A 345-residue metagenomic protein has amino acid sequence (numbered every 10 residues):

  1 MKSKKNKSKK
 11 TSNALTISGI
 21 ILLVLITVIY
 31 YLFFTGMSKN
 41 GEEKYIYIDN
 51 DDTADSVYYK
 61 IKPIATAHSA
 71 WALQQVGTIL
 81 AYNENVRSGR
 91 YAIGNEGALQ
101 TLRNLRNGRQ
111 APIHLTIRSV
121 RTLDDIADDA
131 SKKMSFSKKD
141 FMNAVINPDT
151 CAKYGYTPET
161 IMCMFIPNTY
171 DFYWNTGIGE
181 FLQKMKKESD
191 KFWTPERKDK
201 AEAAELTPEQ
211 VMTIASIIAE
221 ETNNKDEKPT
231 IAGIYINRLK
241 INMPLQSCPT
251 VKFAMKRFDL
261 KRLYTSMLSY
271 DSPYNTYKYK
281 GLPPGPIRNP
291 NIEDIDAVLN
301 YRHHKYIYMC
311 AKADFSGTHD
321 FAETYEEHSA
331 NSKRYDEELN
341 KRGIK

Functional and structural regions predicted by a protein language model:
M1-T11: N-terminal Lys/Arg-rich, disordered targeting/topogenic segments
I17-Y30: Hydrophobic membrane-insertion alpha-helices, especially the h-region of bacterial N-terminal signal peptides
T27-F34, Q210-T213: Hydrophobic alpha-helical targeting segments used for export or membrane insertion
T35-F192: Signal peptide-directed extracytoplasmic domains
D128, M134-K139, N147-K345: Bacterial extracytoplasmic/cell-wall-associated proteins, especially those involved in peptidoglycan
